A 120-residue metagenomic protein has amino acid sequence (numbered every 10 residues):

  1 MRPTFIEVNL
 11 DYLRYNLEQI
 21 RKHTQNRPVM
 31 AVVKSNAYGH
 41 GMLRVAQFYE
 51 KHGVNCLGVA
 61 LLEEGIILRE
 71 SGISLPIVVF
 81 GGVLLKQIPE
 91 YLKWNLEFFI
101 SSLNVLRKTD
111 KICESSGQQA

Functional and structural regions predicted by a protein language model:
M1: Gly-rich Lys/Arg/Thr-decorated short loops/hinges at beta-loop-alpha junctions or inter-strand turns that position
T4-V8, Y12-Y15, Q25-A120: Active-site-proximal beta-alpha core segment in soluble small-molecule metabolic enzymes
